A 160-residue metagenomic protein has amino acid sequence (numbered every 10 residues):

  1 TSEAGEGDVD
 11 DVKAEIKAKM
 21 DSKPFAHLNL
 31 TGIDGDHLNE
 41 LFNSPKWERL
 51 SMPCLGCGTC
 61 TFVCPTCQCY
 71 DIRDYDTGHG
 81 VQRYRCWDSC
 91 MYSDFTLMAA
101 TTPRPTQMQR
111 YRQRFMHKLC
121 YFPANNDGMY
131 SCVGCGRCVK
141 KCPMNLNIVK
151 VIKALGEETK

Functional and structural regions predicted by a protein language model:
T1-G56, T61-W87: Catalytic cores of enzyme domains
A26-L30, R104, V133: Noncatalytic linker/hinge segments flanking ATPase motor cores
W47-E48, M116, N125-N126: Short, contiguous strand/loop micro-motifs
T59-D76, M91-M116, S131, R137-G156: Iron-sulfur cluster-binding cysteine motifs and their immediate structural context in ferredoxin-like electron-transfer
L119: Conserved catalytic/binding loops enriched for acidic/polar residues
A124-G134: Sequence-specific DNA-binding recognition helix
E158-K160: C-terminal end-helix/capping segment
